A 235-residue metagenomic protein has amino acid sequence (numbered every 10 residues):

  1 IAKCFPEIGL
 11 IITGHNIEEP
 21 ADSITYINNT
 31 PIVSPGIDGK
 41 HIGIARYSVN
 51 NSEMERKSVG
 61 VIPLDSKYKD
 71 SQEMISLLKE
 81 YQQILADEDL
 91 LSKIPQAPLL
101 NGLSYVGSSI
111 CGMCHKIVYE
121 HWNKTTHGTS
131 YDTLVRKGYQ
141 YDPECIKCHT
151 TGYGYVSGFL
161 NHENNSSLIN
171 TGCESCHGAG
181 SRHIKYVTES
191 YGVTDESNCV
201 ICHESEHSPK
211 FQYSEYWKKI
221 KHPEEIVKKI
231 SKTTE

Functional and structural regions predicted by a protein language model:
I1-L90: Active-site-adjacent helix-turn-beta-strand microarchitecture at beta-sheet edges that either contains or buttresses
N51-R56, V61-E235: Short sequence/structural segments immediately N-terminal
